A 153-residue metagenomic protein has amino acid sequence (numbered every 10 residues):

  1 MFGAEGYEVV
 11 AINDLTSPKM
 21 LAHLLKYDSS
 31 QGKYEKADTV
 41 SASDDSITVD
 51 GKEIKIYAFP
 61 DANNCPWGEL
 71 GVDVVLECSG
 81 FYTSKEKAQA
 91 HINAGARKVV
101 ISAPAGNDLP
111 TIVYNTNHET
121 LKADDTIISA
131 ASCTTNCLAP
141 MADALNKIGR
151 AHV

Functional and structural regions predicted by a protein language model:
M1-R150: N-terminal Rossmann-like NAD(P) cofactor-binding subdomain of oxidoreductases, focused on the glycine-rich
